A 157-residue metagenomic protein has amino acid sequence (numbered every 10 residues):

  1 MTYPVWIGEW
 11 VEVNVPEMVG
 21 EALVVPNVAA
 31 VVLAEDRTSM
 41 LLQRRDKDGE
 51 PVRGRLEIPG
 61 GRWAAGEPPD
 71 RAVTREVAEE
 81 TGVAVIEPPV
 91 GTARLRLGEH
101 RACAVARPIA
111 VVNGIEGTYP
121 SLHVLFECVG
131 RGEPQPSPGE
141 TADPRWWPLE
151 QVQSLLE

Functional and structural regions predicted by a protein language model:
M1-D36: Acidic, metal-coordinating catalytic segment for phosphate/diphosphate chemistry, firing primarily on the Nudix
S39-M40: Entry beta-strands of beta-propeller and related beta-repeat scaffolds
G49-G54: A conserved beta-turn-beta hairpin within the catalytic core of GNAT-like acetyltransferases that forms part
I58-G60: Thr-Gly-centered strand-to-loop micro-motif
R62-E157: Unchanged
